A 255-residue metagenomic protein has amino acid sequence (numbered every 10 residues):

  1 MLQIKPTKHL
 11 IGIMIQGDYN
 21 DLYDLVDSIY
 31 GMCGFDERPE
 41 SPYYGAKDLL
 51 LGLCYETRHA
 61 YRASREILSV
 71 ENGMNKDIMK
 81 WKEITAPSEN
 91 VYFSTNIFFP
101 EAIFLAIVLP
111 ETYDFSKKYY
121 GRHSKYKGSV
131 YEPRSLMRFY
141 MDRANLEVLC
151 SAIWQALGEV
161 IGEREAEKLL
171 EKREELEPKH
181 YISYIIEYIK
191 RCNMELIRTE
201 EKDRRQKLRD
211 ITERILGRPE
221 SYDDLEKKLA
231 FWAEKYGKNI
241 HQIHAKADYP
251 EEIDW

Functional and structural regions predicted by a protein language model:
M1-W255: Positively charged, low-complexity terminal tracts and the immediately adjacent first secondary-structure elements
